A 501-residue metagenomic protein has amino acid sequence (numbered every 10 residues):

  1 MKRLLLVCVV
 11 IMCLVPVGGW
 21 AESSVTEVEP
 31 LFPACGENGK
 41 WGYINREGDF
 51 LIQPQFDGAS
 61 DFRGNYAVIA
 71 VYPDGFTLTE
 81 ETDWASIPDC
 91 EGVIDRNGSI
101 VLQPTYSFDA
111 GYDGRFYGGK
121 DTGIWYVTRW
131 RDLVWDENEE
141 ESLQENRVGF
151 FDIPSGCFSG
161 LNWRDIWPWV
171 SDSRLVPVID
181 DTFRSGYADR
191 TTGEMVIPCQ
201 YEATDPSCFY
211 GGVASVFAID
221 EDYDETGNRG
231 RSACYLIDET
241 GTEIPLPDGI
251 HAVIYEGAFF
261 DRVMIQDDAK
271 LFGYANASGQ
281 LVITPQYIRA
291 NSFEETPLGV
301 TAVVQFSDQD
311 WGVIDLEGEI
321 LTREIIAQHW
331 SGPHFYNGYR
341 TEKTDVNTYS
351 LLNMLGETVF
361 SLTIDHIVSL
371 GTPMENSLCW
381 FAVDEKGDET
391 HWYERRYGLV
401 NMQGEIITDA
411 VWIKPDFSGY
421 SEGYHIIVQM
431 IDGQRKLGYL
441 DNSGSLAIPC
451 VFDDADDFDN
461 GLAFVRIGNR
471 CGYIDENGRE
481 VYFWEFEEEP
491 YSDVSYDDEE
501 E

Functional and structural regions predicted by a protein language model:
M1-L4: Positively charged n-region of N-terminal signal peptides that target proteins for export
L6-V7, T344: General helical structural elements
V7-P16: Bacterial N-terminal signal peptides
E22-E501: Residue-level detector of conserved, function-critical positions
